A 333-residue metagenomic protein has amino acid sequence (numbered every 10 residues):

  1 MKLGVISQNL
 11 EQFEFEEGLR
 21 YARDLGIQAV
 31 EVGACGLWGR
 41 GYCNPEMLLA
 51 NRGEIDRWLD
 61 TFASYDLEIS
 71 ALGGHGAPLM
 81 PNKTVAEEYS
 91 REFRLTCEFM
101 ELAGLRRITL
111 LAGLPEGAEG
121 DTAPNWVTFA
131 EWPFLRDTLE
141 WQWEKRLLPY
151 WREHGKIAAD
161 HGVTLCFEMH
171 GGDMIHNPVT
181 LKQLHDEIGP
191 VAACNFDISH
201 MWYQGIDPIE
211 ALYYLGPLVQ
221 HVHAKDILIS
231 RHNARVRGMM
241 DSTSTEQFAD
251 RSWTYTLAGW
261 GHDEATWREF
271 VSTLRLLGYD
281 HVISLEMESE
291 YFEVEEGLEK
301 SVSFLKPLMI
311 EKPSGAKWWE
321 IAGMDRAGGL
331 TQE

Functional and structural regions predicted by a protein language model:
K2, A29-V30, L72, E140-W260 (+2 more regions): Acidic/histidine-rich catalytic cores of soluble enzymes
V5, A22, V30, F62 (+8 more regions): Conserved, mostly hydrophobic/aromatic
L10, S284-V294, A322: A short, acidic, flexible beta-alpha connecting loop/helix-capping segment that sits on the rim of active
E11-A22, W58, E87-E98, Q204-Y213 (+1 more regions): Short, acidic/polar
E16-W38, A103-R107: Catalytic domains of carbohydrate-active enzymes, especially glycoside hydrolases
E17, T61-Y65, L79-A193, R268 (+2 more regions): Active-site acidic/histidine proton-transfer and metal-coordination neighborhood in alpha/beta enzyme cores
G33-W58, A112-E119: Glycine-rich, proline-tolerant flexible connector loops at the mouths of alpha/beta enzymes
V294-S314: C-terminal helical cap(s) of enzyme catalytic domains, especially alpha/beta-barrels
